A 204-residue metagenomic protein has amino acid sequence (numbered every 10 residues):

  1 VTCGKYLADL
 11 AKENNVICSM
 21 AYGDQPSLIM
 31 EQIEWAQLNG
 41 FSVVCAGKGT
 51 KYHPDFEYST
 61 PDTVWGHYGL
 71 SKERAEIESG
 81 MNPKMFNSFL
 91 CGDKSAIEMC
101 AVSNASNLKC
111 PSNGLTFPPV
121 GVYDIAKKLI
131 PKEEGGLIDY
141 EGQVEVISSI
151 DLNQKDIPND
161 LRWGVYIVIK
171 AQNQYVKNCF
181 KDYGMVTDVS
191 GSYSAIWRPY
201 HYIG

Functional and structural regions predicted by a protein language model:
V1-T2, C18-Y22, V43-G47, S112-G114: General beta-strand structural signal in soluble alpha/beta enzymes
V1-V16, G23-D24, E34: Rossmann-fold NAD(P)-binding glycine/threonine-rich loop
T2, T50, T60-T63, T116 (+1 more regions): Residue-identity detector for threonine
T2-A8, Q25-I29, T50-P54, V120: Short gly/pro/ser/thr-enriched loop/turn and capping motifs at secondary-structure boundaries
L7, C18, Q32, D156-P158 (+1 more regions): Generic structural signal for short, flexible, solvent-exposed coil/loop and linker residues
N14, N39, V64, K127-K132: Short alpha-helix boundary/capping motifs
I17-S19, L28-S106: Conserved anion/nucleotide-ligand pocket segment
H67-Y68, K72-G204: C-terminal catalytic/substrate-binding lobe primarily of soluble NAD(P)-dependent oxidoreductases
